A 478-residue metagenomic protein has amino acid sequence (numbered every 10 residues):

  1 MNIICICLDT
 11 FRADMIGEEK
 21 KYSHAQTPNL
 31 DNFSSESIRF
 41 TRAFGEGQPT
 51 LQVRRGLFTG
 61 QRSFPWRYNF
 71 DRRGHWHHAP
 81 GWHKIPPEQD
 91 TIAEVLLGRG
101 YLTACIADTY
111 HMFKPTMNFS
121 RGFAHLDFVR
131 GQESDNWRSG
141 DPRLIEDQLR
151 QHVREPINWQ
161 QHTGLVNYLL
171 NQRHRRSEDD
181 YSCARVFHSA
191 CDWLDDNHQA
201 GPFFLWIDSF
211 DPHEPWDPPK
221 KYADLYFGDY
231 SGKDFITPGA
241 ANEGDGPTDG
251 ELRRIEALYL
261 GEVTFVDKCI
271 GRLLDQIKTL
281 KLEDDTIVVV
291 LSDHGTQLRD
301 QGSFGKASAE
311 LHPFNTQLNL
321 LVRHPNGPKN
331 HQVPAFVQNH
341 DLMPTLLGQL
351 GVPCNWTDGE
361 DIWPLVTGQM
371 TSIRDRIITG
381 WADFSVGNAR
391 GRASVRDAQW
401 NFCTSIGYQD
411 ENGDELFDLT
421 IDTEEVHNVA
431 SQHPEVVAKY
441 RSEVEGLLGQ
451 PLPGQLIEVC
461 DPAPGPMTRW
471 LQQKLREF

Functional and structural regions predicted by a protein language model:
M1-F478: Catalytic domains that recognize anionic headgroups
